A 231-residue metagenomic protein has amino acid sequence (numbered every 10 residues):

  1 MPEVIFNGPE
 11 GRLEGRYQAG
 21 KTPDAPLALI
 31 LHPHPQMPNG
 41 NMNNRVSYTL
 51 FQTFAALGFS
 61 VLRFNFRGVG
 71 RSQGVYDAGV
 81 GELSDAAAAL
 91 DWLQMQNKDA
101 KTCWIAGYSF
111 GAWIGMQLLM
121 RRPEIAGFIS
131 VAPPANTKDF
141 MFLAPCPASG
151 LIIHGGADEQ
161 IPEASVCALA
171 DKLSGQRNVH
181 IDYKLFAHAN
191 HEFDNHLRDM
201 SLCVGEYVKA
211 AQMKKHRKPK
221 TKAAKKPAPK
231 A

Functional and structural regions predicted by a protein language model:
M1-P23: N-terminal cap/lid segment of alpha/beta-hydrolase-fold proteins
R12, K21-R63: Short, surface-exposed "cap/lid" segments of acyl-processing enzymes
V46, Y76-N97: Alpha/beta-hydrolase active-site loop
G107-G115: Gly/Ala-rich beta-loop-alpha elbow adjacent to hydrolase catalytic centers
C146, L151-H154, D158: Short beta-strand/loop motif that positions the catalytic acidic residue of the alpha/beta-hydrolase fold
A148, P162-K172: Short alpha-helix in the alpha/beta-hydrolase fold that links the catalytic acid
A157-I161, H191: Acidic catalytic loop of the alpha/beta-hydrolase fold
Q176-A231: C-terminal catalytic histidine-bearing segment of alpha/beta-hydrolase fold enzymes
